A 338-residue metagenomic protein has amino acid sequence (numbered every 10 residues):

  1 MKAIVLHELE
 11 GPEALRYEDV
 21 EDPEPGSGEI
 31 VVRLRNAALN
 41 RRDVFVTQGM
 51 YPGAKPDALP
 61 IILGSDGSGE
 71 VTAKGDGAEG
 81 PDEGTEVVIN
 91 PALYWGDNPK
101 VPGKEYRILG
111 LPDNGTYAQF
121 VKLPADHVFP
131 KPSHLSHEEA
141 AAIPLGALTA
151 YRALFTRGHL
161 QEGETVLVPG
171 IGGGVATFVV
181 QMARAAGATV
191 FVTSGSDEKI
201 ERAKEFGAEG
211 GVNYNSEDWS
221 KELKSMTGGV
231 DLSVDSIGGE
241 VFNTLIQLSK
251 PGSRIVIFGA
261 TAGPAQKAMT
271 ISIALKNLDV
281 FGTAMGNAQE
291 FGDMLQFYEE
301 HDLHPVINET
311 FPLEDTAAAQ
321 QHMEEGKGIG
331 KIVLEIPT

Functional and structural regions predicted by a protein language model:
M1-H7, A288-T338: C-terminal hydrophobic helical "lid"/dimerization subdomain of Rossmann-like NAD(P)H-dependent oxidoreductases
M1-S68, L123, Q321-E324, E335-T338: Short N-terminal strand-loop motif that marks the start of NAD(P)H/FAD-dependent oxidoreductase cofactor-binding domains
E21-A37, Y51-G96, V101, P112-N114 (+1 more regions): Glycine-rich beta-strand-centered segment in the early N-terminal region that forms part of a ligand/cofactor-binding
V87, P91, S133-E217, E222: Mid-domain Rossmann-like dinucleotide-binding core that forms the NAD(H)/NADP(H) cofactor-binding site
V88, D231-V234: N-terminal Rossmann-like NAD(P) cofactor-binding module of classical short-chain dehydrogenase/reductase
K104-Y106, A186, S194-E198, I237-V306 (+1 more regions): Glycine-rich phosphate-binding loop and adjacent beta-alpha segment of Rossmann(oid) nucleotide-cofactor-binding
M226-L232, I329: A glycine-rich helix->loop->beta "capping" turn within Rossmann-like NAD(P)(H)-dependent oxidoreductase domains
